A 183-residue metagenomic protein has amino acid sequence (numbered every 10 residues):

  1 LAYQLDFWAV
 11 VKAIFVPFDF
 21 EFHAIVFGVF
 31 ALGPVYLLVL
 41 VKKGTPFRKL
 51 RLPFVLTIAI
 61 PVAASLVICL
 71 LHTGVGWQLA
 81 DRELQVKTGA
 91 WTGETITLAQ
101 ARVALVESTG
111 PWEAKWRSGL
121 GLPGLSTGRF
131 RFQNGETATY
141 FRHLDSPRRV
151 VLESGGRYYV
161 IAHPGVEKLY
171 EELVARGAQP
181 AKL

Functional and structural regions predicted by a protein language model:
L1, L32-G44, L105-G110, T139-L183: Terminal and domain-flanking low-complexity segments
L1-R51, A175: N-terminal membrane-targeting/pre-transmembrane regions
D6, I96-T97, G165: Helix N-cap and loop-to-helix transition residues
V26-G33, V55-V67: Canonical hydrophobic alpha-helical transmembrane segment
G44-K49, I60-L66, G110-G124: A broad, low-specificity signal for short, low-complexity segments enriched in glycine/proline and polar/charged
K49-L50, V55-L56, H72-V75: Short, flexible segments with low predicted structural confidence
I60-L98, R102: Conserved beta-hairpin
K87-G155, L183: Non-transmembrane, membrane-adjacent beta-strand/coil modules in membrane-associated proteins and peripheral
